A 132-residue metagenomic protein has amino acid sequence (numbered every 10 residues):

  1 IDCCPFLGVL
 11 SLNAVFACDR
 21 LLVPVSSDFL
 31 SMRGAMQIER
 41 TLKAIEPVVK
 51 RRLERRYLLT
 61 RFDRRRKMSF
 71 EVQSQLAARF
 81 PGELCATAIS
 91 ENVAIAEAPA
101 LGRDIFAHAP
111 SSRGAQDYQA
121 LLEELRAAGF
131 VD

Functional and structural regions predicted by a protein language model:
C4-S90: Conserved catalytic-core segment of NTP-binding enzymes
E46, V72, G114, R126-G129: Generic secondary-structure boundary signal with a strong preference for alpha-helix termini
E91-P99: Short, glycine-rich, amphipathic interfacial segments at transmembrane boundaries or analogous
P99-A120: C-terminal boundary of histidine-terminating zinc-finger modules
A120-D132: C-terminal alpha-helix
